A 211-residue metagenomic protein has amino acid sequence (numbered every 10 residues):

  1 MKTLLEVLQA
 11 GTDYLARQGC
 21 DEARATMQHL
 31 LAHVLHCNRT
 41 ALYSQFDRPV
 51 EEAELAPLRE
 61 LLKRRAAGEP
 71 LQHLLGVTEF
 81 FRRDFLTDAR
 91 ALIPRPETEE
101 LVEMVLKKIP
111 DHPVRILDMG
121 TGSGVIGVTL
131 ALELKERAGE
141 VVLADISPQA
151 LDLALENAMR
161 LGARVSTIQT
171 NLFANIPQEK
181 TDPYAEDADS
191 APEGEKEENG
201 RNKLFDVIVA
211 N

Functional and structural regions predicted by a protein language model:
M1-C37, A41, V50: Non-catalytic accessory regions of SAM-dependent methyltransferases
K2, A25, A53, I93-P96 (+2 more regions): Residues at secondary-structure transition points
L8, M27-Q28, L58, L71 (+2 more regions): A general structural signal for well-ordered alpha-helical segments in protein cores
G11, L61, A154: Aromatic/hydrophobic pocket-lining residues that form π-stacking "cages" and hydrophobic walls in ligand
D13-R17, R64, N157: Amphipathic alpha-helical regulatory segments at dimerization interfaces that relay allosteric signals between sensory
L31-K108: Conserved AdoMet
E97-D182, E197-N211: Conserved SAM/SAH cofactor-binding pocket of Class I
A185-A191: Short hydrophobic alpha-helical segments enriched in small aliphatic residues
